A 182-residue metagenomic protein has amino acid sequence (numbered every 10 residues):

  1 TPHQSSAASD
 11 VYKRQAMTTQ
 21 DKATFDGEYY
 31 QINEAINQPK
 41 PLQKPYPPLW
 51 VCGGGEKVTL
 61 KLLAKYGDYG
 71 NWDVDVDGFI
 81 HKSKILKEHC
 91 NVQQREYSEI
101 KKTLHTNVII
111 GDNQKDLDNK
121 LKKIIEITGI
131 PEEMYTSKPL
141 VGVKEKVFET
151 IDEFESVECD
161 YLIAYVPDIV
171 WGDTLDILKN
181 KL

Functional and structural regions predicted by a protein language model:
T1-A8, Y12-Q15: Single conserved hydrophobic/aromatic residue that forms the stacking wall/gate of nucleotide- or nucleobase-binding
Q15, A64-N91, S98-N107, G111-L182: C-terminal amphipathic alpha-helical "assembly" element that mediates oligomerization/partner interfaces or acts as
K22-T24: Active-site region of glycoside hydrolase catalytic domains
E28-E34: Short gly/ser/thr-rich secondary-structure transition/capping motifs
K40-W50, R95-K102: Short beta-strand/loop segments at the ligand-binding rim of alpha/beta enzyme cores
V51-G55: Glycine-rich beta-to-alpha transition loops that act as phosphate-gripper elements at the mouths of alpha/beta enzyme
E56-K61: Short, glycine/polar-rich helix-capping loops at beta-to-alpha or helix-loop-helix junctions that flank or form
